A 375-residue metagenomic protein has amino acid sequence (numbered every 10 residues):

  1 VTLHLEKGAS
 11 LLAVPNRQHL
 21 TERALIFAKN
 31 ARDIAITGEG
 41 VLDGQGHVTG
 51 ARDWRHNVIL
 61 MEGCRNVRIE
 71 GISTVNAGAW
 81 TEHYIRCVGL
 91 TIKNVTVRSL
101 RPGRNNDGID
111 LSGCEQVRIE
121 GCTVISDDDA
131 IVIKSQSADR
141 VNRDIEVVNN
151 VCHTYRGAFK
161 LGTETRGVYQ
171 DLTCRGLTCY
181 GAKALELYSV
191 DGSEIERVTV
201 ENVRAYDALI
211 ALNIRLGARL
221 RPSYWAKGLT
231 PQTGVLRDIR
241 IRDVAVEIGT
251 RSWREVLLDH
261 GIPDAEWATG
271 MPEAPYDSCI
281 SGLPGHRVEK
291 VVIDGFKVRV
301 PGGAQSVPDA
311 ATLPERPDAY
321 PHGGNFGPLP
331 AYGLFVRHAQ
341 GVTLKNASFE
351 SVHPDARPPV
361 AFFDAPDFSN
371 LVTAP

Functional and structural regions predicted by a protein language model:
V1-P375: Extracellular/periplasmic carbohydrate-active domains that bind, remodel, or depolymerize complex polysaccharides
